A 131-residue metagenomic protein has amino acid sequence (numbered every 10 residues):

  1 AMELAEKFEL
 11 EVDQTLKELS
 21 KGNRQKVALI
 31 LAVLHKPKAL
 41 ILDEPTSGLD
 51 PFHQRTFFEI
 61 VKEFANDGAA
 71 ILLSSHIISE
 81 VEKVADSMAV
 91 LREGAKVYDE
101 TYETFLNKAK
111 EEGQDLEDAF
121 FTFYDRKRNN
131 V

Functional and structural regions predicted by a protein language model:
A1-E18: Conserved ABC nucleotide-binding domain
L29: Hydrophobic anchor residue at the start of the ABC signature
L40-E44: Catalytic Walker B motif of ABC-type/P-loop ATPase nucleotide-binding domains
Q54-D67: Helical segment within the ABC ATPase nucleotide-binding domain
V81-K83: A short, surface-exposed alpha-helical micro-motif characterized by mixed small hydrophobic and charged/polar residues
D99-E100: ABC ATPase "signature
